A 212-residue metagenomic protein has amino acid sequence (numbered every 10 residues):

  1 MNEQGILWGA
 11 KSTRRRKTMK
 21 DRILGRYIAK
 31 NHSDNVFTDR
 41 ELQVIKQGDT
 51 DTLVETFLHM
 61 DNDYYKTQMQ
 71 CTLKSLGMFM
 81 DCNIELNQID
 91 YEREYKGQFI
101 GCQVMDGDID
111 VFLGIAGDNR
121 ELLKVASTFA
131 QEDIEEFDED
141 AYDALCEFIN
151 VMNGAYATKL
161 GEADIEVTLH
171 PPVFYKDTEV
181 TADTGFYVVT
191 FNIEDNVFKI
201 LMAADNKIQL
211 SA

Functional and structural regions predicted by a protein language model:
N2-A10, R14-A212: N-terminal auxiliary interaction/assembly segments of multi-subunit proteins
